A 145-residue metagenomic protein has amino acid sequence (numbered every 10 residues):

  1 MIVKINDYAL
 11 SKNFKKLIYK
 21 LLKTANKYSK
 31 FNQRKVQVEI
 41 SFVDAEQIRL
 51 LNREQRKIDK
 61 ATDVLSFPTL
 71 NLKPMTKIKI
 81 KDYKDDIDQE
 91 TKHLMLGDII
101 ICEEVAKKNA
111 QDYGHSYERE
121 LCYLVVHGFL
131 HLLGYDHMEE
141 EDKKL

Functional and structural regions predicted by a protein language model:
M1-C122, L130-L145: An acidic/histidine-cluster motif and surrounding catalytic segment that typifies divalent-metal-assisted enzyme active
